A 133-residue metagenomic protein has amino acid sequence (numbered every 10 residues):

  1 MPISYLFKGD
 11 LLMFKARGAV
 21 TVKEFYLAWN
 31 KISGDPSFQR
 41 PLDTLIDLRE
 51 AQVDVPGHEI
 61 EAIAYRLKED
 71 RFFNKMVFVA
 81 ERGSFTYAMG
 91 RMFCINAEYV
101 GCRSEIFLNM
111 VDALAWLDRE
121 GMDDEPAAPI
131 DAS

Functional and structural regions predicted by a protein language model:
M1-S133: Amphipathic, Lys/Arg-enriched alpha-helical "gate/interface" segment within cytosolic domains that mediates
